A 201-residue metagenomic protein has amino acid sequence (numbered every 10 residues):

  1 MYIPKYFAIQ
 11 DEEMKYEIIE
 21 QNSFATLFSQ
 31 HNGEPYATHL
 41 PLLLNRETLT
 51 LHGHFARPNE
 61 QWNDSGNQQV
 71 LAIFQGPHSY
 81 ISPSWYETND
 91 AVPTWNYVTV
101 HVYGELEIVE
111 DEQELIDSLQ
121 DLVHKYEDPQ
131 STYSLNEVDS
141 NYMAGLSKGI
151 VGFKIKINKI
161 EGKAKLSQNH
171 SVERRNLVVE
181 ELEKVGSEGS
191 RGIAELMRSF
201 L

Functional and structural regions predicted by a protein language model:
Y2-T26: Short, basic/aromatic recognition patches
Y16, A91, Y142-G145: A generic local secondary-structure boundary/capping motif
N22-R57: Short beta-strand segments
S23, T38, E47-L51, G66-V70 (+2 more regions): A generic structural signal for short beta-strands and their flanking turns/coil linkers
N32, E47, P58, P77 (+4 more regions): Generic structural motif
P41, H54, I73, E105 (+1 more regions): Residue-level recognition of well-ordered beta-strand positions that form the cores of beta-sheet-rich folds across
P58-S118: Short, structured beta-strand-loop surface elements
V109-L201: C-terminal edge-of-domain segments
